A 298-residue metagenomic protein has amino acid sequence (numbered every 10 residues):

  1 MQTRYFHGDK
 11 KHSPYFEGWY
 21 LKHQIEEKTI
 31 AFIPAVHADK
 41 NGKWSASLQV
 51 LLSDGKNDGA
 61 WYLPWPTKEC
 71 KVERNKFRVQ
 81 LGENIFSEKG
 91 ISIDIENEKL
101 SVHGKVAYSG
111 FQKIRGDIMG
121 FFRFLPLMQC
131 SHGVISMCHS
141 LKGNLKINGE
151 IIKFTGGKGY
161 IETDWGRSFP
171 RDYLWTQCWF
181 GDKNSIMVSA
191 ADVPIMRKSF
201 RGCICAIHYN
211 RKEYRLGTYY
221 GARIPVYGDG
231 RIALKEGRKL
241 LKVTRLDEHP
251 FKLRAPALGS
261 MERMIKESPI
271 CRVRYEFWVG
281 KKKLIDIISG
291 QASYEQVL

Functional and structural regions predicted by a protein language model:
M1-L298: Structured soluble/peripheral alpha/beta segments that form catalytic or ligand/cofactor-binding pockets
